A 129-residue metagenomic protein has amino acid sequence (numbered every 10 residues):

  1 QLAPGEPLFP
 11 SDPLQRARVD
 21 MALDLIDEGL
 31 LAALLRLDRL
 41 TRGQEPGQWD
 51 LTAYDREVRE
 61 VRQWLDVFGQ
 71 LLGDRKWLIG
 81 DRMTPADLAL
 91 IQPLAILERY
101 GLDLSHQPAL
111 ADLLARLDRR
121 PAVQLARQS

Functional and structural regions predicted by a protein language model:
Q1-D55, G69: GST-like domain detector, emphasizing the conserved glutathione-binding G-site in the N-terminal thioredoxin-like
P10-R18, D74-A86: All-alpha amphipathic helical-bundle segments outside canonical DNA-binding/catalytic cores that form hydrophobic
V19, F68, D87-L88, L117-R120: Residue-level signal for nonpolar/aromatic packing positions in well-ordered secondary structure
G29, L34-R36, L78-D103, L114-L117: GST superfamily/GST-like fold recognition
L51-V58, W77, Y100-D103: Active-site rim elements
E57-W64, L113: Alpha-helical packing segments of well-folded alpha/beta enzyme cores
R62-W77: Short amphipathic alpha-helical segments and their helix-coil junctions
A109-Q124: C-terminal end-helix/capping segment
